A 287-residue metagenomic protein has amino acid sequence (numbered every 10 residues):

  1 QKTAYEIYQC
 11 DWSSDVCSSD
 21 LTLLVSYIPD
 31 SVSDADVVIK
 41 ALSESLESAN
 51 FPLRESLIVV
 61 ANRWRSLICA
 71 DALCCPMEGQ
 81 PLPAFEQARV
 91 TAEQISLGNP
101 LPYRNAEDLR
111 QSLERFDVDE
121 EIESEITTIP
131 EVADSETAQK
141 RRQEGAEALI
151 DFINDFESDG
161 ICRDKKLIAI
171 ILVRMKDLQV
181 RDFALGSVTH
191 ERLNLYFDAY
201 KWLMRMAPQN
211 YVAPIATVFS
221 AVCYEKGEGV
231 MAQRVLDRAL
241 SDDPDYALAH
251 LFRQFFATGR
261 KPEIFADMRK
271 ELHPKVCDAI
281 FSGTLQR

Functional and structural regions predicted by a protein language model:
Q1-C17: Single conserved hydrophobic/aromatic residue that forms the stacking wall/gate of nucleotide- or nucleobase-binding
S13-S14, S19-T258, P262-R287: Charged, compositionally biased boundary regions
